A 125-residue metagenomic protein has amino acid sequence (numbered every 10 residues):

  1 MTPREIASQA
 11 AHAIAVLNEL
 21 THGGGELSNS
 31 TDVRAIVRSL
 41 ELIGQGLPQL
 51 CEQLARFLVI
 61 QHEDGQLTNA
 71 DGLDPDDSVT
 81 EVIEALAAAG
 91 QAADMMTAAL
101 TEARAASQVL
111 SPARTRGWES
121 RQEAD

Functional and structural regions predicted by a protein language model:
M1-S111: Hydrophobic alpha-helical segments that drive targeting, anchoring, or assembly
A106-D125: Short, charged, intrinsically disordered terminal tails
